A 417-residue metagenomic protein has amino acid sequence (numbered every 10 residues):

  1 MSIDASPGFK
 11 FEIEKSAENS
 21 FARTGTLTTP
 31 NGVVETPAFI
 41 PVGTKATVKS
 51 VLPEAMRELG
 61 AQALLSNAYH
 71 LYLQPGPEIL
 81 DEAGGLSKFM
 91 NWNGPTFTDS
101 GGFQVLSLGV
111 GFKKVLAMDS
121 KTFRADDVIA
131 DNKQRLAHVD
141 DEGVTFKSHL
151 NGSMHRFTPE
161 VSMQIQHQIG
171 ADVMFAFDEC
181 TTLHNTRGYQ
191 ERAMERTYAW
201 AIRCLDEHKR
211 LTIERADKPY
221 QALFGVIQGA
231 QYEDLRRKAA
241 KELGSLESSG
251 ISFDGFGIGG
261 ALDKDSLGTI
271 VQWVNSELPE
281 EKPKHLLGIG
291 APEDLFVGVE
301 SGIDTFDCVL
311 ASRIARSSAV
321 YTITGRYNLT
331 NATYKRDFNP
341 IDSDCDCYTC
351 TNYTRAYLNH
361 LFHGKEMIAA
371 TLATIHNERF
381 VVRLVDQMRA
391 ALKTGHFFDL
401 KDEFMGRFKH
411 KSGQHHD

Functional and structural regions predicted by a protein language model:
M1-A216, A332-K335: Non-catalytic, usually N-terminal nucleic-acid engagement modules in DNA/RNA processing proteins
S2-I3, E195-Y198, E207, L211-I213 (+2 more regions): Glycine-rich phosphate/ribose-binding loops and adjacent secondary-structure elements that form binding surfaces
S2-T26, V34-A38, T47-S50, R156 (+2 more regions): C-terminal extensions of enzymes
G32, L64, D99, Q166 (+6 more regions): Conserved, mostly hydrophobic/aromatic
F39-I40, E78, G143-T145, H149 (+11 more regions): Domain-wide signal for the mature, well-folded portions of proteins, strongly enriched in nucleus-encoded organellar
P77-L86, M90, A315-L329, V382-V385: C-terminal helical cap(s) of enzyme catalytic domains, especially alpha/beta-barrels
V161, I165, I169, R192 (+6 more regions): A non-catalytic, amphipathic alpha-helix used as a structural packing/dimerization or gating element in enzyme scaffolds
T182-R187, E191, F224, D254-G259 (+1 more regions): Glycine- and acidic
